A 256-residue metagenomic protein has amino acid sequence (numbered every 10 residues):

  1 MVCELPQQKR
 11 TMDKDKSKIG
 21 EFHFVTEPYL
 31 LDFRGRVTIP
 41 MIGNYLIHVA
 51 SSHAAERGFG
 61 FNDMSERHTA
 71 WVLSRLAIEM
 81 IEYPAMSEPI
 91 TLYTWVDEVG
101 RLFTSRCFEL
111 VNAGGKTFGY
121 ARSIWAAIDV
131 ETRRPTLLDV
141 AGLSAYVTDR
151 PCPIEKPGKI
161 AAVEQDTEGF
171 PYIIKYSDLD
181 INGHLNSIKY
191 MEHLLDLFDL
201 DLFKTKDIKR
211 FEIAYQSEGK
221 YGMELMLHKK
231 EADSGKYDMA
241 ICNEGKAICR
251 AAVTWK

Functional and structural regions predicted by a protein language model:
L5-L73, F118-R122, D129-D207: Hot-dog-fold acyl-thioester-processing enzymes
P6-F22, A77-A162, Y215, G219-Y221 (+1 more regions): HotDog/MaoC-like acyl-thioester-processing domains
S74, T104, K209: Exposed loop/turn and edge beta-strand positions of beta-sandwich/beta-sheet ligand-binding modules
Y172-W255: Acidic/His-leaning functional-site neighborhoods
